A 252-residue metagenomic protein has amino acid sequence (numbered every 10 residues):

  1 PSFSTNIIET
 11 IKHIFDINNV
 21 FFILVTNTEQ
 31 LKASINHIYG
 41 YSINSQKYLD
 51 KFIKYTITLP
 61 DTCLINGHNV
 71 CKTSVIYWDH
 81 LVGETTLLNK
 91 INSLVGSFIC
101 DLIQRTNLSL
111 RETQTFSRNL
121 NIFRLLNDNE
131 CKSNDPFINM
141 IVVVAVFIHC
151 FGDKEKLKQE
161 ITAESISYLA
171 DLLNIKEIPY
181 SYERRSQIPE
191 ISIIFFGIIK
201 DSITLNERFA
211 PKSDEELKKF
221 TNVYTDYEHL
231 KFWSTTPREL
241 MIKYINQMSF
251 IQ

Functional and structural regions predicted by a protein language model:
S2, N6, L108-R111: Charged, alpha-helix-enriched surfaces in structured cytosolic catalytic cores of large nucleotide-utilizing machines
F3-K90: The catalytic "switch" region of P-loop NTPases
F22-N36, I57-H68, I103-Q104, L126-N139 (+2 more regions): Hydrophobic transmembrane alpha-helix bundles
L31, I35, L49, S74-L81 (+6 more regions): Generic structural signal of hydrophobic/aromatic residues within well-ordered alpha-helices of folded domains
K54-N134: Conserved AAA+ ATPase small/helical "lid" subdomain
E84, R105, F123, F151-K154 (+5 more regions): Surface-exposed polar/charged interaction patches
R111-D201: Alpha-helical lid/collar subdomain of P-loop NTPases
I178-Q252: Charge-biased C-terminal accessory regions appended to nucleic-acid-, cytoskeletal NTPase
